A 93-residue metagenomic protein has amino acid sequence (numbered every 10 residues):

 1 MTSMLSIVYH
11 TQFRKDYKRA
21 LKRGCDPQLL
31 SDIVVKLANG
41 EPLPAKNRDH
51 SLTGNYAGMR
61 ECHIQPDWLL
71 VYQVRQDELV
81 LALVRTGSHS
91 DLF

Functional and structural regions predicted by a protein language model:
M1-P66, R75-A82, T86, S90-F93: Basic, Lys/Arg-enriched alpha-helical interface segments
